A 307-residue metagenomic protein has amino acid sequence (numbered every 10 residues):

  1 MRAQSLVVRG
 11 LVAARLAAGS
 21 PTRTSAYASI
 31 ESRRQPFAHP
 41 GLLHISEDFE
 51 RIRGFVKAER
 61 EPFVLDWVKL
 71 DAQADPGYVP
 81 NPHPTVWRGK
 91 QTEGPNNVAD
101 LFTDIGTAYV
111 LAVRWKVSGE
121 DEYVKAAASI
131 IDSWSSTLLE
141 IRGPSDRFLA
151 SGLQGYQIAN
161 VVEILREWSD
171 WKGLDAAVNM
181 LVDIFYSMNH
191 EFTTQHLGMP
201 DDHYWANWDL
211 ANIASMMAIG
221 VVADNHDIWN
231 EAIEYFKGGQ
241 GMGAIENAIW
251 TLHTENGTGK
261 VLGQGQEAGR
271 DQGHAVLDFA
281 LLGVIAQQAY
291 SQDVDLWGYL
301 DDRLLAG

Functional and structural regions predicted by a protein language model:
M1-A28: Fungal secretory targeting signals
S5-L6, L11, R33, F37 (+1 more regions): A residue-level detector for conformationally permissive "hinge/kink" positions
V7, R15-L16, A38, A74 (+5 more regions): Generic detector of intrinsically disordered, low-complexity, polar/charged segments
R23-L197, L210, K237, G259-G263 (+1 more regions): Extracellular glycan-targeting catalytic surfaces
N179-G307: Extracellular polysaccharide-recognition and catalytic grooves
